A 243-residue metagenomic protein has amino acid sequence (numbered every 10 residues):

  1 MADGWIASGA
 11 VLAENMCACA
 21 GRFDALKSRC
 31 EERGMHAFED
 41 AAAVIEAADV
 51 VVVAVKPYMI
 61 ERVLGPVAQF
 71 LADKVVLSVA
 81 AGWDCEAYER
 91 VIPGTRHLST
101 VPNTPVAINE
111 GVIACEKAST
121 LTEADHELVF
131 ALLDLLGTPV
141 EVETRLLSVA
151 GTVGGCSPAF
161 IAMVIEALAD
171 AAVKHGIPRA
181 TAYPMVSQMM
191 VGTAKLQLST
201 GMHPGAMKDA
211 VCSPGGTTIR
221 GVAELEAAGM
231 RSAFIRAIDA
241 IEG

Functional and structural regions predicted by a protein language model:
M1-D3, F23-D24, S28, E32-R33 (+1 more regions): Rossmann-like NAD(P)(H) cofactor-binding subdomain of soluble oxidoreductases
S8-C30: NAD(P)-binding Rossmann-fold cofactor-contacting core
L12-M16, D40, D73-K74, A180: Short acidic capping loops at alpha-helix termini that bridge into adjacent secondary structure
C17, A87-R96, V112-V149, I161-S199 (+1 more regions): Internal alpha-helical scaffold of NAD(P)-dependent oxidoreductase catalytic cores
H36-A41, V140-V142: Short acidic-hydrophobic, aromatic-tinged amphipathic segments that line or gate anion-handling sites
H97, L147-T152, P204-D209: Short pre-catalytic strand/loop immediately N-terminal to key active-site residues, enriched for Gly-Thr
S187-G243: NAD(P)-dependent Rossmann-like dehydrogenase/reductase catalytic/cofactor-binding core
